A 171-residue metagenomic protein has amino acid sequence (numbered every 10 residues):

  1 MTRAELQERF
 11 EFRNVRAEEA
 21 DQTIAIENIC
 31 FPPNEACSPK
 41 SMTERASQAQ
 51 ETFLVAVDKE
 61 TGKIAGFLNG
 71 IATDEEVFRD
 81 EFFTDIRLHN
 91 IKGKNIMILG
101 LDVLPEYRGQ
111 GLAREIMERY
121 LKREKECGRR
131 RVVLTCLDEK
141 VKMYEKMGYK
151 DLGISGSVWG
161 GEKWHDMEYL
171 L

Functional and structural regions predicted by a protein language model:
Q7-T23: A short beta-loop-alpha structural element at the N-terminal edge of CoA-dependent acyl/N-acetyltransferase catalytic
N14, A25-S38: Helix-loop element at the rim of GNAT/NAT acetyltransferase active sites that forms part of the acceptor-substrate
V15, L101-V103: Hydrophobic adenine-recognition pocket in adenosine-nucleotide-binding enzymes
F53-D58: Cytosolic beta-strand hydrophobic patch enriched in CBS
T61-L101, R108, S157-K163: Conserved acyl-donor/pantetheine-binding loop and adjacent beta-alpha core of acyl/acetyltransferases and related
A72-E75, V133-T135, E145, K150-D166: Conserved catalytic-core motifs of GNAT/GCN5-like acyltransferases
V103, G109-K122: Conserved acetyl-CoA-binding loop-helix of GNAT-fold acetyltransferases
M117, R123-L137: Conserved GNAT acetyl-CoA-binding A-motif
